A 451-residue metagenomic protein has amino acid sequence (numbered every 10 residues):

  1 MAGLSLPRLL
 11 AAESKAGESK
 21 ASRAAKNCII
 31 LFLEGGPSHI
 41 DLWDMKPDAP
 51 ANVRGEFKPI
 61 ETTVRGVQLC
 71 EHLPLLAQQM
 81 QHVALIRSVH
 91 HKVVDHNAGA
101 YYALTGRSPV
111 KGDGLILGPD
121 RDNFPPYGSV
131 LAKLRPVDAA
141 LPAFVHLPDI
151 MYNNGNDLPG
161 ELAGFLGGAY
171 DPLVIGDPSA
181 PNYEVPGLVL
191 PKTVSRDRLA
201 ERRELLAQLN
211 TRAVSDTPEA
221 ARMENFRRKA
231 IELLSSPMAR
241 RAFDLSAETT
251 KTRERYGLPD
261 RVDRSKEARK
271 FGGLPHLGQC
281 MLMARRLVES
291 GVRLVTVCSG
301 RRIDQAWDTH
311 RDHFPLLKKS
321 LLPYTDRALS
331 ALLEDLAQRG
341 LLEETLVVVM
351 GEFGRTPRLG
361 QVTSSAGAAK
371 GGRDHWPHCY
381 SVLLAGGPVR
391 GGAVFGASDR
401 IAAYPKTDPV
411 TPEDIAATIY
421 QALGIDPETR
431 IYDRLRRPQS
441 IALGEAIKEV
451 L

Functional and structural regions predicted by a protein language model:
M1-L451: Ligand-binding pockets and gating/stacking loops
